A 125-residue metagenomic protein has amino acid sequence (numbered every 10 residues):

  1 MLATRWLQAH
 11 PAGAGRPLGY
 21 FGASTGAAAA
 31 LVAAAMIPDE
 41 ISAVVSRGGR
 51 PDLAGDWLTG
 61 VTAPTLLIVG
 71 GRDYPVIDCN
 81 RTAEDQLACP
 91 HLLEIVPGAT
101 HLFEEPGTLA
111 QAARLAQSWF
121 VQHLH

Functional and structural regions predicted by a protein language model:
M1-P11: Alpha/beta-hydrolase active-site loop
P17-G22, R47: Short beta-strand immediately N-terminal to the catalytic nucleophile in serine-hydrolase-like folds
F21-A30: Gly/Ala-rich beta-loop-alpha elbow adjacent to hydrolase catalytic centers
D39-P51: A conserved short beta-strand
V61-T62, L67-V69: Short beta-strand/loop motif that positions the catalytic acidic residue of the alpha/beta-hydrolase fold
Y74-N80: Conserved alpha/beta-hydrolase "acid-adjacent" motif
Q86-L102: Catalytic histidine neighborhood in serine/cysteine hydrolases with alpha/beta-hydrolase-type architecture
E104-S118: Post-His helix in hydrolase/transferase enzymes
